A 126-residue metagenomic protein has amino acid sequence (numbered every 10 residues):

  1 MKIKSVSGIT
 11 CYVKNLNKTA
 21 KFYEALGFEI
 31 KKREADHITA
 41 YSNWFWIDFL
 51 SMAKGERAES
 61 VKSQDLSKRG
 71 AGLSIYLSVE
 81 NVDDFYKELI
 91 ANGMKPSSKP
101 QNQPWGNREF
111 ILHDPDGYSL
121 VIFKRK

Functional and structural regions predicted by a protein language model:
M1-G8, L26-S78, Y86-H113, K124-K126: Vicinal oxygen chelate
K18, V82-Y86: Short, conserved charged micro-motifs
T19-E24, L89, G117: Conserved active-site tyrosine of GNAT-family acetyltransferases
S119-I122: Short glycine-/small-residue motifs
